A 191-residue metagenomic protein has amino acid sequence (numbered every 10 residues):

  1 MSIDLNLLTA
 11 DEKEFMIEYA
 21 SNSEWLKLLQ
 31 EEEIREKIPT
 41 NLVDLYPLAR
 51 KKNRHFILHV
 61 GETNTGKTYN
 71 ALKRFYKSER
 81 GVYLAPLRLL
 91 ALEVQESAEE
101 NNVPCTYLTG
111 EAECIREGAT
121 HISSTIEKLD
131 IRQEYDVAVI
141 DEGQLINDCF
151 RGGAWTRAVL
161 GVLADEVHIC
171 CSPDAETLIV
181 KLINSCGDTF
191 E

Functional and structural regions predicted by a protein language model:
M1-H55: Helicase-associated low-complexity/disordered flanking segments
R50-H59, S78-R80: Pre-Walker A (Motif I) flank of P-loop NTPase domains
T63-E100, A175-E176: Conserved Walker A/P-loop ATP-binding site and its immediately adjacent core in helicase/helicase-like ATPase domains
R80, A119-H121, E134-V137, A164-C170: Loop/turn-to-beta-strand initiation segments
G81, Q144-E191: Post-DEXD/H (motif II) to motif III coupling segment of the RecA-like Helicase ATP-binding lobe
L89-D136: Inter-Walker segment of RecA-like/P-loop motor cores
I126, D141-G143: Walker B catalytic acidic pair
